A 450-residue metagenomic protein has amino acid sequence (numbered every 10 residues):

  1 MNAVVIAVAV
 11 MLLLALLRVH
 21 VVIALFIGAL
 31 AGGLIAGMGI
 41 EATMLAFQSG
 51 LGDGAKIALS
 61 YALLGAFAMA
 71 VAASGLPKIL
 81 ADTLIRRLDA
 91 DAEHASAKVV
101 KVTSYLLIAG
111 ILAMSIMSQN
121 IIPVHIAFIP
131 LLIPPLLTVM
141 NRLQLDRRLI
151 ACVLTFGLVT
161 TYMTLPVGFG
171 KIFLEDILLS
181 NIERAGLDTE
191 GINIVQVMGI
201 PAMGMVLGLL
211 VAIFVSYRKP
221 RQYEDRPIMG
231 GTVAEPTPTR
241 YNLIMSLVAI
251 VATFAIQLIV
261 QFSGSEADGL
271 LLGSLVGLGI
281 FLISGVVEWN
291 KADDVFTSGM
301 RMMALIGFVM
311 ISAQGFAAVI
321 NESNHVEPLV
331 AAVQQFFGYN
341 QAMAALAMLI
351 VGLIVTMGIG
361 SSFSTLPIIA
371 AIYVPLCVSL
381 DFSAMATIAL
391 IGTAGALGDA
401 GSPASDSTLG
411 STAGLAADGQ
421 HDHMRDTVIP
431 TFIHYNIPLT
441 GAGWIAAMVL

Functional and structural regions predicted by a protein language model:
M1-L63, G199-A318, H434-P438, A442-L450: Hydrophobic transmembrane alpha-helices of multi-pass small-molecule transporters
M1-V4, A55, I126-F128, M203 (+5 more regions): Structural signature of hydrophobic alpha-helical transmembrane segments
A9-V10, F26-G33, L131-L136, F156 (+4 more regions): Hydrophobic transmembrane alpha-helices of multi-pass, membrane-embedded glycosylation machinery
L13-A24, M140-L149, S284-K291, I354-T365: Membrane-helix interface "capping/anchor" motifs
I40-N141, N290-V378: Membrane-embedded alpha-helical segments and adjacent helix-loop junctions characteristic of multi-pass solute
A95-S118, L143-T160, G186-V197, Q341-V355 (+1 more regions): Alpha-helical transmembrane segments of multi-pass membrane proteins
L137-T237, T408-L450: Membrane-core helix-loop-helix motifs of multi-pass transport proteins
V374-A386, V449-L450: Helix-coil boundary and interhelical linker segments in multi-pass alpha-helical membrane proteins
